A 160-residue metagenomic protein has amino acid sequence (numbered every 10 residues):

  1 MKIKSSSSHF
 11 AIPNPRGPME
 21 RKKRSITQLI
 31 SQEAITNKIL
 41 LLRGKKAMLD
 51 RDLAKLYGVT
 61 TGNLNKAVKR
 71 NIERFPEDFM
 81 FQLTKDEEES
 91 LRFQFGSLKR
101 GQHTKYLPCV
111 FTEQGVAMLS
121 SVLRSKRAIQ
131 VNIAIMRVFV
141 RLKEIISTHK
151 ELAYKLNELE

Functional and structural regions predicted by a protein language model:
M1-E160: Basic, low-complexity intrinsically disordered segments
